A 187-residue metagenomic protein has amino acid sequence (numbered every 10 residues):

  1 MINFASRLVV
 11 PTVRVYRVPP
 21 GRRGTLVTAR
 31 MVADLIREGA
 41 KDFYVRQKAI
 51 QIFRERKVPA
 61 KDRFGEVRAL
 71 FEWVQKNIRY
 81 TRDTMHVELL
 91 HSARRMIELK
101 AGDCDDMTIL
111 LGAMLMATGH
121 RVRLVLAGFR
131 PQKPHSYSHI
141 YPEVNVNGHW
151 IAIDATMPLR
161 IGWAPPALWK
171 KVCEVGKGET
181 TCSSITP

Functional and structural regions predicted by a protein language model:
M1, M31, M85, M96 (+3 more regions): Detector for methionine-enriched segments
M1-K57, D62-G65, T118-H120, I161 (+2 more regions): Linear, non-domain "peripheral" regions
I2, K76, G102-D105, I153: Intrinsic-disorder/low-complexity regions
R23-G102, P134-S138, G148: Secondary-structure boundary elements
E66, D106-P187: Hydrophobic/aromatic-rich core segments of domains that either
